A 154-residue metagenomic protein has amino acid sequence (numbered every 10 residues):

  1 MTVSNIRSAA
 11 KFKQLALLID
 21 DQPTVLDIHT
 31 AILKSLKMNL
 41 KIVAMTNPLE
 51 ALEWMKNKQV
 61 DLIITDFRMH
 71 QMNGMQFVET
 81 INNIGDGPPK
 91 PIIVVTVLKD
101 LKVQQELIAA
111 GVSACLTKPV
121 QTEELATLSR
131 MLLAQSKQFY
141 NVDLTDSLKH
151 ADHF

Functional and structural regions predicted by a protein language model:
S8, K137-F154: CheY-like receiver
P23-V43: Two-component/phosphorelay signaling modules centered on CheY-like receiver
A44-E53, G74: Helix N-cap/capping motif at the beta->alpha junctions
K58-I64: Active-site beta3 strand of CheY-like receiver
M69: Receiver (REC) domain active-site loop signature in two-component systems and cognate sites in sensor histidine kinases
Q76, K99-A114: Alpha4 helix (beta4-alpha4-beta5 surface) of REC/receiver domains from two-component response regulators
V120-S129: C-terminal output helix
